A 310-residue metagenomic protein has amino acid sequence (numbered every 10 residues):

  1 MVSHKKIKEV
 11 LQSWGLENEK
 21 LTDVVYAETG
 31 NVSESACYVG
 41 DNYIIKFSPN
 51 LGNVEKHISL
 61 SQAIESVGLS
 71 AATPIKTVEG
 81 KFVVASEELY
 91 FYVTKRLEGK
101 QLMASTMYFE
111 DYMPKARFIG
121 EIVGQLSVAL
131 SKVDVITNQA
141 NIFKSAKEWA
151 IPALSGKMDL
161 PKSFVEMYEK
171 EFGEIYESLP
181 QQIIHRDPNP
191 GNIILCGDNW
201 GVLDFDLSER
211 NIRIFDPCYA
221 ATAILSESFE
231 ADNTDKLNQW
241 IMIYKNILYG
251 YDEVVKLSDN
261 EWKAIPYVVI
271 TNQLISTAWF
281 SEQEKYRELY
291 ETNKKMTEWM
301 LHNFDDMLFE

Functional and structural regions predicted by a protein language model:
M1-E79, G197: Conserved NTP-binding catalytic cores of kinases and kinase-like/nucleotidyltransferase enzymes across multiple kinase
K6, K56, F118, I122 (+2 more regions): Charged catalytic carboxylate motif
K8, S13, S131-I136, N141-R186 (+2 more regions): An alpha-helical support segment within catalytic cores of ATP-dependent transferases
N31-G40, K170-F215: Active-site acidic catalytic loop and adjacent metal/ATP-binding pocket of ATP-dependent phosphoryl transfer enzymes
D41-V133: ATP-binding pocket architecture of kinase catalytic cores
F215-V255, I270-E288: Active-site activation/catalytic loop segments of kinase-like enzymes and analogous catalytic loops in related
L257-V269: All-alpha amphipathic helical-bundle segments outside canonical DNA-binding/catalytic cores that form hydrophobic
I275-E310: ATP/Mg2+ or Mg2+-diphosphate-binding catalytic cores that bind nucleotide phosphates or diphosphates via glycine-rich
